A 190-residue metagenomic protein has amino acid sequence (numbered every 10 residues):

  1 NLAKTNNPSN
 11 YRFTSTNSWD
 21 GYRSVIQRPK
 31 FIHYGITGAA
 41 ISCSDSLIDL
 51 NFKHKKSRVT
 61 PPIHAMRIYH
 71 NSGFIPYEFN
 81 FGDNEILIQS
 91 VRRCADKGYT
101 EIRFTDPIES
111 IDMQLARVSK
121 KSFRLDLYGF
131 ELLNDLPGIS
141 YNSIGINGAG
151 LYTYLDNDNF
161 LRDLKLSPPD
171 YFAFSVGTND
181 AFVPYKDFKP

Functional and structural regions predicted by a protein language model:
L2-C43, H70: Divalent cation-coordinating acidic motifs and surrounding scaffolds that mediate Ca2+/Mg2+/Mn2+/Zn2+-dependent binding
Y11, S24, D49, P76 (+2 more regions): A generic signature of intrinsically disordered, low-complexity regions enriched in glycine/proline and charged/polar
K30, Y34-L87, R93-A95, K121 (+3 more regions): Alpha-helical cap/lid subdomain in secreted, periplasmic, or secretory-pathway luminal O-acyl-processing enzymes
G98-I102: Short strand-edge motifs at loop-to-beta-strand transitions and within beta-strands of extracellular beta-rich domains
F104-K120: Noncatalytic modules at the cell exterior or secretory-pathway interfaces, chiefly beta-strand-rich lectin/adhesion
